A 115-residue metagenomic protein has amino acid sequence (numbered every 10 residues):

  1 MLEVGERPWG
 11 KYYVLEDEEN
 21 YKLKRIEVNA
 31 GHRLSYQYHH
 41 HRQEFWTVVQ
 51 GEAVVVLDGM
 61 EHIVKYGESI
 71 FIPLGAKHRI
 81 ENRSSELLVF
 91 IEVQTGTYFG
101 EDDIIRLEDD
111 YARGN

Functional and structural regions predicted by a protein language model:
M1-E6, R79-N115: Double-stranded beta-helix
L2-Y38, R42: A short glycine-rich, His/Asp/Glu-containing loop-to-beta-strand
A30-H32, H41-R42, M60, A76-K77 (+1 more regions): A generic "binding-loop/recognition-motif" signal
L34, M60-H62, D103: Short beta-strand segments
S35-Y36, V55-V56, I72, H78-S84 (+1 more regions): Short beta-strand His + acidic residue motifs that chelate non-heme Fe in jelly-roll/DSBH and cupin folds
H41-V54, D58-G59: Glycine- and acidic-residue-biased ligand/ion/polar-headgroup-sensing regions
G59-K77: Short acidic-glycine-tyrosine-enriched beta hairpin
